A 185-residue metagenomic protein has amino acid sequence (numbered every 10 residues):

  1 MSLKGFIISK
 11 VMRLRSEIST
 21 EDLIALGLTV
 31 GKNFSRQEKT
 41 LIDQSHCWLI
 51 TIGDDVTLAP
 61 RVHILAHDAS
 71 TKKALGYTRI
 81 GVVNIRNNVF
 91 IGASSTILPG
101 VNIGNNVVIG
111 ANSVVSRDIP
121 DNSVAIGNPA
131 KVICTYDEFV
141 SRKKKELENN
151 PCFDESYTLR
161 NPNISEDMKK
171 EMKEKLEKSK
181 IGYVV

Functional and structural regions predicted by a protein language model:
M1-G27, A130-V185: Terminal amphipathic alpha-helical/low-complexity segments used for targeting or macromolecular assembly
E17, L49-I50: Short amphipathic alpha-helical segment that frequently serves as the phosphate-/nucleotide-binding helix
K32, Q37-E38, D43, G53-D54 (+11 more regions): Left-handed beta-helix
T71-Y77: Flexible, solvent-exposed loop segments that connect beta-strands
